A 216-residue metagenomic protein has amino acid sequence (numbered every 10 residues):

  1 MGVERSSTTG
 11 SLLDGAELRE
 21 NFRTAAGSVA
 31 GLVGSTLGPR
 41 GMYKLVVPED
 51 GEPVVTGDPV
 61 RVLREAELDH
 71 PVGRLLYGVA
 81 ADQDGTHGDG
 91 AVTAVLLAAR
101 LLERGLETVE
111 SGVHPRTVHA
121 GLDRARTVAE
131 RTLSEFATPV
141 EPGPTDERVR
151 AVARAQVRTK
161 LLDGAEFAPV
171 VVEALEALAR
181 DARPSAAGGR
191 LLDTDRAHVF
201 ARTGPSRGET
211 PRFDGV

Functional and structural regions predicted by a protein language model:
G2-D14, E20, T24-V33, V46-E52 (+1 more regions): Extended amphipathic alpha-helical scaffolds
T9-L18, V60-E65, L106-R116: Short beta-alpha connecting loops at secondary-structure transitions that line or flank enzyme active sites
R19, R23-G27, G73, P115 (+3 more regions): Amphipathic alpha-helical transducer elements in NTP-driven molecular machines
E20-L96, R100: N-terminal cofactor/phosphate-binding cores enriched in small/glycine residues, especially glycine-rich loops such as
G38, G88, G112, V171 (+1 more regions): Residue-level signature of catalytic and energy-coupling elements of molecular machines, predominantly ATP/GTP-dependent
L76-A80, L97-G105, L122, A129 (+2 more regions): Buried hydrophobic packing segments
L101-G112, D146-A155: Acidic/polar active-site rim loop that often engages polyanionic ligands
R104-P142: Hydrophobic or amphipathic alpha-helical targeting/insertion segments
